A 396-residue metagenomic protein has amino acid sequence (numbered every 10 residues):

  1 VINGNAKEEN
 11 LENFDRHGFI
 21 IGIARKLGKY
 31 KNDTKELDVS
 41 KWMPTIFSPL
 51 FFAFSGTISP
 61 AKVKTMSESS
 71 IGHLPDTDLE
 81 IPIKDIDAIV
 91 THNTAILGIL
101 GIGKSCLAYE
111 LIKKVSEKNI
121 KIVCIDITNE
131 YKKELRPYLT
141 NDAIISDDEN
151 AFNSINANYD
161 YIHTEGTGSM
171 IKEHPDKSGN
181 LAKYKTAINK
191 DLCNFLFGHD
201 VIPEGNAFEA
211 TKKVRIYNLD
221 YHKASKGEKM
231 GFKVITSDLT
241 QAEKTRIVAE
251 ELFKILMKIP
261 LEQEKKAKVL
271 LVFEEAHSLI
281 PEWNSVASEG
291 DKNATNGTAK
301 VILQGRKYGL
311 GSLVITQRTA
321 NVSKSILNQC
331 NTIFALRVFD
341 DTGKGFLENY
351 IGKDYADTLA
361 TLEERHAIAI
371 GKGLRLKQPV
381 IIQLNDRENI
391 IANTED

Functional and structural regions predicted by a protein language model:
V1-L97, L107, L111, E262-A267: Basic- and hydrophobic-enriched, low-structure N-terminal and domain-boundary segments that flank ATP-binding catalytic
G28-Y30, T128-K132, Y221-A224, H277-S278 (+4 more regions): Conserved nucleotide-binding/hydrolysis micro-motifs of P-loop NTPases
M66-D147, A369: Glycine-rich phosphate-binding loop of nucleotide-binding enzymes
T94-A95, E228-G231, E282-A287: Short acidic, glycine/proline-rich loop/turn micro-motifs
L100, T240-D354: Conserved P-loop NTPase motor cores
K113-T236: Switch/coupling segment of Walker-type NTPase motor domains
N119-I120, K212, G309-L310, N328-T332 (+1 more regions): Short glycine-/polar-rich loops that comprise or flank the Walker A/P-loop and associated switch/sensor motifs
D220, E228-F232, H366-D396: Conserved P-loop NTPase motor module
